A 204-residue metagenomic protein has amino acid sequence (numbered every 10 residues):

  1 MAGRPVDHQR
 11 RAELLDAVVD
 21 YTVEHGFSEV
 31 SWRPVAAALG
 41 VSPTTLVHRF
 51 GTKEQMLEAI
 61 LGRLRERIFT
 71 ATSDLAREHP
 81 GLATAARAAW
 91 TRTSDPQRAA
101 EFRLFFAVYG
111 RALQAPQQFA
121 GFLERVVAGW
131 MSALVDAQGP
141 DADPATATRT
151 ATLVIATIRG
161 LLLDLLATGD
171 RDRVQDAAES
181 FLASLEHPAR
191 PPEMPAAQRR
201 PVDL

Functional and structural regions predicted by a protein language model:
M1-R4: Short Lys/Arg-rich basic patches
Q9, E13, A17-Q55, A59: Helix-turn-helix
E13, A17-H25, A71-D74, L104 (+2 more regions): Solvent-exposed, amphipathic alpha-helical segments
G51-Q55, A59, R77-P80, G110-Q118 (+2 more regions): Residues in soluble alpha-helical coiled-coils and helical-bundle/repeat scaffolds
A59-G62, T72-F102, T150-V154: Hydrophobic alpha-helical connector segments
I68-F69, S73-D74, P96-F106, L113-D141 (+1 more regions): Amphipathic alpha-helical packing segments from all-alpha helical-bundle domains
Q117-V127, Q138-A197, V202-L204: Hydrophobic/aromatic-rich alpha-helical bundle segments in the mid-to-C-terminal region
